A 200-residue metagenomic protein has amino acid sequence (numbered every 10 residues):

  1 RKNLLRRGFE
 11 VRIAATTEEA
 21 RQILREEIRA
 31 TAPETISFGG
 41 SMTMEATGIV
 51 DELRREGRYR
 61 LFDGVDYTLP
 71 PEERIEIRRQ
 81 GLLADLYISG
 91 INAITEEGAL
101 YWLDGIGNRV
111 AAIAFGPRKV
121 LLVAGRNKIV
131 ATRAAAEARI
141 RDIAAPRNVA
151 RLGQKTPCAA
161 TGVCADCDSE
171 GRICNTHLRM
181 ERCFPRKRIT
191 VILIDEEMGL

Functional and structural regions predicted by a protein language model:
K2-R78, L83-I88: N-terminal active-site beta-alpha-beta segment that forms phosphate/nucleotide-binding and substrate-recognition loops
G81-L200: Conserved phosphate- and dinucleotide-binding cores of soluble alpha/beta proteins, encompassing both enzyme active
